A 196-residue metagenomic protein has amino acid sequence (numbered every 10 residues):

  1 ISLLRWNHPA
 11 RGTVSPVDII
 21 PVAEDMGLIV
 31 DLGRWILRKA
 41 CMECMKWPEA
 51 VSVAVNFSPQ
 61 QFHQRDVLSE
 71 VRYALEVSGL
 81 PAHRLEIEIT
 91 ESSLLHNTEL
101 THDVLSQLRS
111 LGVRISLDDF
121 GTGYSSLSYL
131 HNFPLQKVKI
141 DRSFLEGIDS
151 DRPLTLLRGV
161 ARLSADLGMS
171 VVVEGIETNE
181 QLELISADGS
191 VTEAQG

Functional and structural regions predicted by a protein language model:
I1-L3, M26-T101, S116, G175: Catalytic core of bacterial c-di-GMP phosphodiesterases, primarily the EAL and HD-GYP domains, capturing alpha-helical
L3-L4, A74-I148, A161-G196: The catalytic core of metal-dependent phosphodiesterases that act on cyclic dinucleotides
W6-R11, Q61-F62, I148-S150: Catalytic strand-loop-helix junctions within cyclic-nucleotide turnover domains
H8-T13, L37-C41, D119, G196: Short acidic-capped amphipathic helix/loop micro-motif used as an active-site/signal-coupling element
P9-R11, K46, Q107, T178: Flexible loop/coil segments at beta-strand boundaries within sensory signal-transduction domains
S15, D66-L68, L100-T101, S126 (+1 more regions): Residues at alpha-helix caps and immediate loop-helix transition turns in enzyme cores, especially N- and C-cap
L32-W35, R152-G159: Conserved acetyl-CoA-binding loop-helix of GNAT-fold acetyltransferases
